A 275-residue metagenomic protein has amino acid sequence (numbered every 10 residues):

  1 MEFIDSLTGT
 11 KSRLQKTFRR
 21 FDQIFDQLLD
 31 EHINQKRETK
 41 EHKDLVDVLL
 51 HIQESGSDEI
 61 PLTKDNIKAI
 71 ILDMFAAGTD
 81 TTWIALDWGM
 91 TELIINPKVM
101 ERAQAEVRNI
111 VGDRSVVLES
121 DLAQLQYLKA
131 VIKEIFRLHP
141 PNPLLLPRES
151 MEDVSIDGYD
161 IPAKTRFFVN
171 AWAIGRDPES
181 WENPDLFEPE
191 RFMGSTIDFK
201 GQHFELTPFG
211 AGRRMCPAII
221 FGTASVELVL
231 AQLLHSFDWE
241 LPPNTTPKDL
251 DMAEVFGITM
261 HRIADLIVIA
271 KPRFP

Functional and structural regions predicted by a protein language model:
M1-K16: Alpha-helical membrane-targeting segments
R13-L86, R114-D121, L125, K129 (+2 more regions): Conserved cytochrome P450 catalytic core segment spanning the I/J/K helices
T17, F21, F25, S55-R108 (+6 more regions): Central I-helix of cytochrome P450 enzymes
Q23, P97, V117-G158, P178: Conserved cytochrome P450 K-helix E-x-x-R motif and the immediately C-terminal K′/meander segment
H51, I258-P275: C-terminal helix/juxtamembrane-tail motif
P97, I219-T259: Cytochrome P450 heme-binding "Cys pocket" and the immediately downstream C-terminal segment
M151-D153, V169-I197: Conserved cytochrome P450 K-helix/beta-meander segment immediately N-terminal to the heme-binding cysteine loop
S195-V226, D251-F256: Cytochrome P450 heme-thiolate "Cys pocket" and heme-binding signature region
